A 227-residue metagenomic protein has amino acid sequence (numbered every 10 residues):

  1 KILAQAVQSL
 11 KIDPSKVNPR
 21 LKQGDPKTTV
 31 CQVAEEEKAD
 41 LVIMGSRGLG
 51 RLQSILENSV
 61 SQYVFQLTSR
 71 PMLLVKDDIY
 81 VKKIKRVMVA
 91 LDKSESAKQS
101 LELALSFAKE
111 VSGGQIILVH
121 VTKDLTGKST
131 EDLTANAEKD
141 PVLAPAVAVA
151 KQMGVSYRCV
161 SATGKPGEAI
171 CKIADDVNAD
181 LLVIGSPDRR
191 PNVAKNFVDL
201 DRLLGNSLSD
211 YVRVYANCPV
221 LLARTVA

Functional and structural regions predicted by a protein language model:
K1, P14-K16, K85-D132, V149-R158 (+2 more regions): Small/aliphatic-rich secondary-structure junction motif
K1-A4, N136-A144, N206: Short, surface-exposed alpha-helical segments at coil->helix boundaries
A4, Q8, Q62, A144-V147 (+1 more regions): Active-site phosphate/pyrophosphate- and oxyanion-stabilizing loops and adjacent acidic/basic residues in soluble
V7-V42, K151-P191, A227: Structural beta-alpha unit
R20, L73, M88, I117-V119 (+1 more regions): Conserved hydrophobic packing residues within short motifs/helices of P-loop NTPase cores of ABC-family ATPases
Q23, S54, A97, K139 (+2 more regions): A conditional alpha-helix N-cap/helix-loop micro-motif detector
T28-Y80, D176-A227: Gly/Ser-rich helix-loop-strand patches that form or flank binding pockets for ribonucleotide-derived cofactors
A90, D132-A135, N196-R202: Short glycine-enriched, charge-decorated loop/helix-capping segments at active-site entrances that position
